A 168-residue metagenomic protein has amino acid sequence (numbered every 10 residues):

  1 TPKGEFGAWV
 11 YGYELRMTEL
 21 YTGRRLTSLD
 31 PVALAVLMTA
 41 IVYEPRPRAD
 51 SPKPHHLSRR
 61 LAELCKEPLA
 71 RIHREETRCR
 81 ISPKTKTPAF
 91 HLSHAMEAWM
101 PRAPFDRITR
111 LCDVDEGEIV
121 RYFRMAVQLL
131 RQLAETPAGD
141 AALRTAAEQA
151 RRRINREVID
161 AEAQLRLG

Functional and structural regions predicted by a protein language model:
T1-V32: Accessory beta->alpha helical hairpin/"wing" motif in late/C-terminal subdomains of nucleic-acid enzymes
P2, A35-G168: Acidic, serine/threonine- and proline-rich low-complexity intrinsically disordered segments
